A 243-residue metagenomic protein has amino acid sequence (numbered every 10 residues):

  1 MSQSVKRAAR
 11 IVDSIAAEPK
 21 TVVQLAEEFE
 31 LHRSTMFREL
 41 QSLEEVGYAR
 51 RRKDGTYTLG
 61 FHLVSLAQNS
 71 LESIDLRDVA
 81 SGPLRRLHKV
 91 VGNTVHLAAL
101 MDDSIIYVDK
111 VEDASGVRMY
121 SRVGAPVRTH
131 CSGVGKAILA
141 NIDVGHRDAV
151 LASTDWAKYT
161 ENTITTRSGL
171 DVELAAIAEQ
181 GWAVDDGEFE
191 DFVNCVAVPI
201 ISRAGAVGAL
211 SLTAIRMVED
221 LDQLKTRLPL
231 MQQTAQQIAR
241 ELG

Functional and structural regions predicted by a protein language model:
M1-D78, Q236, R240-E241: N-terminal helix-turn-helix
S2-V5, G60, S73, R77 (+7 more regions): Short, structured helix-loop boundary elements
A8-I11, P83, E173, T234: A ubiquitous structural signal for well-ordered alpha-helices
A16, G135, L139, D143 (+2 more regions): Short amphipathic alpha-helical signal-transduction/dimerization elements
A49-R50, L97-A98, I200: A structural signal for short hydrophobic beta-strand segments in well-ordered beta-sheet cores
K53, M101, S202: A cytosolic small-molecule/anion-sensing beta-strand core signal
T58-T154: Amphipathic alpha-helical effector-binding/dimerization core of metabolite-sensing transcriptional regulators
N162-A235: Extended hydrophobic
